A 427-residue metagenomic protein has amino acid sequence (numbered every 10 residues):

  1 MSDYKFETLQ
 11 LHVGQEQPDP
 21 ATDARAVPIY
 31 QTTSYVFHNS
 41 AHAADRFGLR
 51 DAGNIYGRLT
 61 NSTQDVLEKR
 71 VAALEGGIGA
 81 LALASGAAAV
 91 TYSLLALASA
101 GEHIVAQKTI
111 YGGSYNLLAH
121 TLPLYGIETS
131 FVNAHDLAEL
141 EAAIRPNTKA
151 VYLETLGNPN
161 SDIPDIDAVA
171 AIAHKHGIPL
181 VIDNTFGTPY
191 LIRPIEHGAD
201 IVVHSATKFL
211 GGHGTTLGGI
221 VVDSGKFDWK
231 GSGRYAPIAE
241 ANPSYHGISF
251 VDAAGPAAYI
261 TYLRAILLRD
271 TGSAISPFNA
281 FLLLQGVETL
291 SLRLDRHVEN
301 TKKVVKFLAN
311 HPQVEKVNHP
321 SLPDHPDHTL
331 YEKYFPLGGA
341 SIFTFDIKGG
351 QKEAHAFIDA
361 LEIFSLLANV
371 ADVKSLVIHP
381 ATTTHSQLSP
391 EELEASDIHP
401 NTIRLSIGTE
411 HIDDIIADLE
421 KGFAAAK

Functional and structural regions predicted by a protein language model:
S2, P18, A80-N310: Conserved PLP-enzyme active-site core in the AAT-like
S2-N61, K69-R70, I403: N-terminal "arm"/small-domain region of PLP-dependent enzymes with the aminotransferase-like
N39-A88, G113-T121: Conserved N-terminal alpha-helix of the aminotransferase class I/II PLP-enzyme fold
G76, N147, Q313-K316, I363 (+1 more regions): Glycine-centered tight turns that cap/initiate beta-strands
I78, A119, P146, R293 (+2 more regions): PLP-dependent enzyme catalytic core of the Aspartate aminotransferase-like
L156, T185-G187, L322, K348 (+1 more regions): Active-site beta-loop-alpha junctions enriched in small/polar residues
V222, T344-D346, S406-G408: Short hydrophobic/aromatic beta-strand micro-patches that form the beta-sheet surface supporting nucleotide- or nucleic
T271-A274, F278-A280, Q285, T289 (+5 more regions): Conserved small-domain helix->loop->beta segment predominantly found in fold-type I
